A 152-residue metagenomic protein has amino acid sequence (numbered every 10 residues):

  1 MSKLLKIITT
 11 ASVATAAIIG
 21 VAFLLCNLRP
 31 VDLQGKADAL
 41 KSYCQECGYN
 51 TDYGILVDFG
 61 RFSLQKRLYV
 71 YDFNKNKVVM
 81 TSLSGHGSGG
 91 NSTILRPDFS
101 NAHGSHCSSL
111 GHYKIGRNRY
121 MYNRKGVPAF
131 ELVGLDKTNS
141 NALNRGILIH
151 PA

Functional and structural regions predicted by a protein language model:
M1-A16: N-terminal Sec-pathway targeting helices
I19-G20: Charge-biased, low-complexity intrinsically disordered regions
F23-A152: Cell wall/extracellular polymer interaction/catalysis modules
